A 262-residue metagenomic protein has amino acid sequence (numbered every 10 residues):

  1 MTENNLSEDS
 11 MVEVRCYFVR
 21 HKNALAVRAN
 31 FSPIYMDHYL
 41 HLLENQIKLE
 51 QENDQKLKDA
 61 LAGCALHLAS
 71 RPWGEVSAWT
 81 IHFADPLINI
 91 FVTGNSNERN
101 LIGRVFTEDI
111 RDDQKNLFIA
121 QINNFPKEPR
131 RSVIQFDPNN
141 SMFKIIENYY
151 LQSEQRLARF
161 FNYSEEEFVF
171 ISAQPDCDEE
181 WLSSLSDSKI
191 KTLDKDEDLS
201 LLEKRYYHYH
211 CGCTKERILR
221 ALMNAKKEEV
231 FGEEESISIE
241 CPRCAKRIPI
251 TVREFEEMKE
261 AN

Functional and structural regions predicted by a protein language model:
T2-L201: Interaction interfaces in information-processing and related assembly proteins
A173-N262: Cys/His-clustered metal-coordination modules, chiefly Zn-binding fingers
